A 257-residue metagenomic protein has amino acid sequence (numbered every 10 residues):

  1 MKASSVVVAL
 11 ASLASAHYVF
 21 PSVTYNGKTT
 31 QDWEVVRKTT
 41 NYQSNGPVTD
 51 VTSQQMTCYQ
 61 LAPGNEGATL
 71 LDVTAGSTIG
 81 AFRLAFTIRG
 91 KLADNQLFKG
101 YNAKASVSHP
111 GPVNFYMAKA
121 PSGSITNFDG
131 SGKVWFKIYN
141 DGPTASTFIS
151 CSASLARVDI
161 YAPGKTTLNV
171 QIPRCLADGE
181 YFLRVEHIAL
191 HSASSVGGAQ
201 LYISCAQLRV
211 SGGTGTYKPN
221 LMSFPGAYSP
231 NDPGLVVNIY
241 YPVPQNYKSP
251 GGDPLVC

Functional and structural regions predicted by a protein language model:
K2-V113, M117-T167, L190-C257: Peripheral, solvent-exposed domain-edge segments that often transition into intrinsically disordered/low-complexity
Q171-I172, A189: Short acidic/polar micro-motifs centered on Gly/Asp/Asn
I172, A177-G179: A glycine-anchored, Pro-Gly-centered beta-turn/N-cap motif
Y181-V185: A short tyrosine-centered beta-strand micro-motif
